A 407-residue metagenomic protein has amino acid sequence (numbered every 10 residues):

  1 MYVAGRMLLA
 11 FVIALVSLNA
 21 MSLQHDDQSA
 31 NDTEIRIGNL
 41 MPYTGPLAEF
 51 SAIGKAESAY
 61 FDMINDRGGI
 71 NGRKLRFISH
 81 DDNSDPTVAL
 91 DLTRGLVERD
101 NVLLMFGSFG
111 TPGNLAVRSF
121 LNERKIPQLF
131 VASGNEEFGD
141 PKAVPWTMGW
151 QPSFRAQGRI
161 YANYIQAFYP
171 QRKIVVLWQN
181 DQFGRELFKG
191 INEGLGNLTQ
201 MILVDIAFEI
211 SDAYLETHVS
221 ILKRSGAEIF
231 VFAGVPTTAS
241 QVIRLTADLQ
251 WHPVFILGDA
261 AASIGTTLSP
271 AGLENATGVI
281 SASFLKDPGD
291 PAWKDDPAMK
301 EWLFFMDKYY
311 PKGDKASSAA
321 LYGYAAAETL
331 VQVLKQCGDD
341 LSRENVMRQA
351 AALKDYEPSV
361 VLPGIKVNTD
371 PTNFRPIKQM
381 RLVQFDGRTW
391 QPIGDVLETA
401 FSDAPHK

Functional and structural regions predicted by a protein language model:
M1-R36, A404-K407: Short, low-complexity disordered leader/linker segments with a strong preference for bacterial N-terminal type II
L23-D26, E34, E49-K55, R67-P141 (+3 more regions): Beta-alpha junction/loop-to-helix N-cap segments that form part of ligand/metal-binding clefts
D27-S58, H80-T87, F109-G110, L177-R185 (+2 more regions): Extracytoplasmic "Venus flytrap"
D82, L129, E136-G139, I210-S211 (+3 more regions): Venus flytrap/periplasmic-binding-protein-like
V88-D91, E136-G139, V144-Q250, A292-D295: Extracellular/periplasmic Venus flytrap/periplasmic-binding protein
L96-F109, L129-V131, K173-W178, G226-P236 (+3 more regions): Periplasmic-binding protein-like
L198, T246-Y322, V396-A404: Extracellular/periplasmic periplasmic-binding protein-like sensory domains
M306-Y309, G313-L321, V331-P392: Segments of small-molecule ligand-sensing domains
